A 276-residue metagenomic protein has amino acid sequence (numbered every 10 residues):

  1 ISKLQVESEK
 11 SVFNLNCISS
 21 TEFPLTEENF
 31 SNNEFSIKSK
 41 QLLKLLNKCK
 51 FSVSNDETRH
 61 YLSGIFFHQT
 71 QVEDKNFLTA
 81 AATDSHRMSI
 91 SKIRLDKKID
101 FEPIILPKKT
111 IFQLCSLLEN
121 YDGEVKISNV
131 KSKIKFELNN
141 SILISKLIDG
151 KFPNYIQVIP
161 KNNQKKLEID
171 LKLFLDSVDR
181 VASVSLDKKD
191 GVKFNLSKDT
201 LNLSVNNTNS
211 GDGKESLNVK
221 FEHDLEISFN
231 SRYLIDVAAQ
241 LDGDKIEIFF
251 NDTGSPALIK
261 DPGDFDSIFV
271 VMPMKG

Functional and structural regions predicted by a protein language model:
I1-G276: Structural preference for solvent-exposed beta-strand-turn elements and adjacent flexible terminal/loop segments within
